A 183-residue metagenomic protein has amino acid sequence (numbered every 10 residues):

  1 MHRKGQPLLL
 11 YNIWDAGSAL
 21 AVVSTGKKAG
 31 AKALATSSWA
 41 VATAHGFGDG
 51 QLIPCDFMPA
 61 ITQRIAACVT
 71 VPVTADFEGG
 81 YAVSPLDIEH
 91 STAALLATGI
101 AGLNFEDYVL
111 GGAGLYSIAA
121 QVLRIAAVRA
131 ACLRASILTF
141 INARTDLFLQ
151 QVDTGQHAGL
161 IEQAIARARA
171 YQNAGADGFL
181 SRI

Functional and structural regions predicted by a protein language model:
M1-A75, G79-I183: Alpha/beta enzyme core
